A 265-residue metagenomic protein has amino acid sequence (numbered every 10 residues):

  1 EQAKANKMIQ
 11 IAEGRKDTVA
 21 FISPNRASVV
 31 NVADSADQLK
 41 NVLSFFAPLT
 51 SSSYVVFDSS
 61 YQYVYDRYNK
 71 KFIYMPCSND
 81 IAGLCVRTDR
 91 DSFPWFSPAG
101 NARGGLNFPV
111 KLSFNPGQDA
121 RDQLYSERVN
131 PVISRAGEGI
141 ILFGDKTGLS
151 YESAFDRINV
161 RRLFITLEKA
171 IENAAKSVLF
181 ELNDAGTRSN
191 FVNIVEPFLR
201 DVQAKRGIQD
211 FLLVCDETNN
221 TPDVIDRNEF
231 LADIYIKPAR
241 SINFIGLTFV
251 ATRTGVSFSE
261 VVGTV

Functional and structural regions predicted by a protein language model:
E1-V265: Structured, hydrophobic secondary-structure cores that serve as assembly/anchoring elements
